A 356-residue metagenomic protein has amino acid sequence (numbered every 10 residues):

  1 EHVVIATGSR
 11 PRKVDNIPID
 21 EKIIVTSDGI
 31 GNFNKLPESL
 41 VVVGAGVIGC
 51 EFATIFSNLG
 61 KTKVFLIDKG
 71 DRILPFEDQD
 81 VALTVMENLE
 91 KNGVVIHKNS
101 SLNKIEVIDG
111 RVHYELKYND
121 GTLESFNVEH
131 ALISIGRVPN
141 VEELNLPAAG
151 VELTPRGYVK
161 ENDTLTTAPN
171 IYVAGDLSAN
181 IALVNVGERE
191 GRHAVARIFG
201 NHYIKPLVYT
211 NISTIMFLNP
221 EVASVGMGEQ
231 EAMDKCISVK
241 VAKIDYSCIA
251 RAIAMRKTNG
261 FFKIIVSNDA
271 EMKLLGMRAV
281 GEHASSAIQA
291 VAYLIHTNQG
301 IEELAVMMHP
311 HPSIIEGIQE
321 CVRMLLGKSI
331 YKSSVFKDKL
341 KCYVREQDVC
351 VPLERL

Functional and structural regions predicted by a protein language model:
H2-V4, V112, E129-S134: Short SAM/SAH-binding signature in class I
T7-T62, I67, N92-I96, P147-T167: Glycine-rich dinucleotide-binding loop and its adjacent helix/turn
G8-S9, Y118, L132, G136-R137: Short glycine-/small-residue-rich Rossmann-like dinucleotide-binding loops
R10-R12, E152-T154, N201-N211, I237-A242: A short alpha-helix-loop-beta-strand transition element characteristic of N-terminal alpha/beta dinucleotide-binding
D20-P37, S125-H202, A290-A292: FAD-site-proximal beta/loop scaffold in flavoenzymes
G31-N32, P37-V41, V47-Y118, T122-E124 (+2 more regions): Rossmann-like dinucleotide-binding cores of NAD(P)H-dependent redox enzymes
L218-G228, M233-L356: Flexible, glycine-rich terminal cap/loop adjacent to redox cofactors in electron-transfer oxidoreductases
